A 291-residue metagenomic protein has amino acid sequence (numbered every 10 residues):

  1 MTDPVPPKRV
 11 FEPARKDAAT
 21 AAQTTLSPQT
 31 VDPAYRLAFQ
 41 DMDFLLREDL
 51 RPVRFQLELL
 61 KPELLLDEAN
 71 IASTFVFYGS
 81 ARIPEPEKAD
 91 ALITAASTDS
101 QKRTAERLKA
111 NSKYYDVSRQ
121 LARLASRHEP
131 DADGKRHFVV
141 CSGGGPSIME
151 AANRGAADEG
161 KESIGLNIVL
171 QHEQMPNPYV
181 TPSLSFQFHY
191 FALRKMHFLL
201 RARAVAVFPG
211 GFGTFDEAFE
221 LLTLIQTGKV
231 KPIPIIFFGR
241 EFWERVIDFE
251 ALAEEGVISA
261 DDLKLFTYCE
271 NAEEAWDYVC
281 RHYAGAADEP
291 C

Functional and structural regions predicted by a protein language model:
P4, K8-R9, P13, T20-T25 (+1 more regions): Glycine-rich beta-alpha loop segments
L64-T74, L92-T104, H189-V205, L222-K229: Glycine/serine-rich loop-strand microenvironments at binding/catalytic pocket rims
D67-N70, D131-K135, A157, N177-Y179 (+3 more regions): Solvent-exposed alpha-helices and their adjacent loops that cap or buttress functional pockets in soluble metabolic
L92-T94, A157-D158, E220-I225, A251-E254 (+1 more regions): Short, solvent-exposed amphipathic alpha-helical segments in soluble enzyme and RNA/protein-processing domains
R136-V139, P232-P234, L263-F266: Residue-level recognition of the N-termini of beta-strands and the immediately preceding loop/turn
C141-F208, F212-G213, F219: Phosphate/pyrophosphate-binding betaalpha-module
G160-E173, F208, L222-R245, A260-D261: Short, acidic/small-residue loops that bind anionic groups at enzyme active sites
F237-C291: C-terminal functional extensions of proteins
